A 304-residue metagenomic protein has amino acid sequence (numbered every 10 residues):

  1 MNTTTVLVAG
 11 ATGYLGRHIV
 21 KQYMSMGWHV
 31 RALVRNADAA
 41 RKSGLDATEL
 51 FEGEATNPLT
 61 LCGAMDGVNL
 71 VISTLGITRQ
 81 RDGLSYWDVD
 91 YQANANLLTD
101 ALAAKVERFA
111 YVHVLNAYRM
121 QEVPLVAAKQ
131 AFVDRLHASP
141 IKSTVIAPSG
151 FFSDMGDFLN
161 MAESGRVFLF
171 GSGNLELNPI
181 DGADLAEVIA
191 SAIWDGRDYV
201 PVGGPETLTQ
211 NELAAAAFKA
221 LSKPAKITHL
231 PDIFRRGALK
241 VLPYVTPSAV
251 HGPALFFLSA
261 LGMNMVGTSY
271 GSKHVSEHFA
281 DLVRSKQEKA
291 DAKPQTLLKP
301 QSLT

Functional and structural regions predicted by a protein language model:
T4-M26: N-terminal Rossmann NAD(P)H-binding glycine-rich loop of SDR-like oxidoreductase domains
L7, A32-N96, D100-A103, Y118: NAD(P)H-binding glycine-rich loop region in Rossmannoid oxidoreductase-like domains and their noncatalytic homologs
L15, V71, L185, I189 (+2 more regions): Non-catalytic, hydrophobic alpha-helical segments
I77-E163: Glycine-/Pro-rich loop/turn segments that contact NAD(P) or position catalytic residues in Rossmann-like domains
F151, G171-A192, D198: Substrate-positioning beta->alpha
S153-N160, S191-V200, K223-A225: Glycine/proline-rich active-site loop of Rossmann-fold NAD(P)-dependent oxidoreductases
F170-L175, V200-T207, F218-S222, L230 (+1 more regions): Glycine-rich Rossmann NAD(P)(H)-binding loop
D232-T304: A hydrophobic C-terminal alpha-helical subdomain
